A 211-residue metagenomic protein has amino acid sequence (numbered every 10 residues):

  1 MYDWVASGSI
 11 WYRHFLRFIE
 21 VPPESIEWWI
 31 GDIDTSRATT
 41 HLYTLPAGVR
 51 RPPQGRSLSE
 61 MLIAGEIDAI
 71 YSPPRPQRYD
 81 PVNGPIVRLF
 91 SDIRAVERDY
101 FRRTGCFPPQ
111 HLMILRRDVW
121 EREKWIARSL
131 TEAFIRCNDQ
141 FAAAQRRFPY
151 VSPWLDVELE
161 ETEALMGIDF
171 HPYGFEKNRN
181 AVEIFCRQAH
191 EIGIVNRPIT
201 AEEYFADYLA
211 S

Functional and structural regions predicted by a protein language model:
M1-S59, I63-A64, D68, R75-R78 (+1 more regions): Bilobed "Venus flytrap"/periplasmic-binding protein-like clamshell domains and structurally analogous long
D32-D34, D92-A95, A210: Short, solvent-exposed coil/turn elements at secondary-structure transition points
T35, D80-P81, Y208-L209: Short Asp/Glu-rich motifs
T39-R146: Pocket-lining segment of extracytoplasmic ligand-binding domains
P85, M166, A201: Glycine-rich, flexible loop/turn motifs
I114, V119-E191: Secondary-structure end/capping motifs
H190-S211: Conserved C-terminal helix/tail region of periplasmic/extracytoplasmic solute-binding proteins
